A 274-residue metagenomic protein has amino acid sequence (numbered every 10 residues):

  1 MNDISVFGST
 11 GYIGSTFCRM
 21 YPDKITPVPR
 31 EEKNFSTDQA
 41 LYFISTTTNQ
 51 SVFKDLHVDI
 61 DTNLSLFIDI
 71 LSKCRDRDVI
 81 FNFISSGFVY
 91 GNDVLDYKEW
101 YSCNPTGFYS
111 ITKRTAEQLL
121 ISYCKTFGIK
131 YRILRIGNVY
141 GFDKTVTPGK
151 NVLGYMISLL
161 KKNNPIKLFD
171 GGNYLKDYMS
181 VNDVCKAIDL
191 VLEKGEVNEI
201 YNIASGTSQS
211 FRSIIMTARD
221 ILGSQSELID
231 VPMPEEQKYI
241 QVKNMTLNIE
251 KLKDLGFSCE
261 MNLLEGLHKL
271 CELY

Functional and structural regions predicted by a protein language model:
D3-P22: N-terminal Rossmann NAD(P)H-binding glycine-rich loop of SDR-like oxidoreductase domains
F7, F43-T46, F81-G87, L134-I136: SDR active-site strand-loop-helix element
I25-T37, I229, N262: Short acidic low-complexity segments
N34-T62, K73, F88-V89: NAD(P)H-binding glycine-rich loop region in Rossmannoid oxidoreductase-like domains and their noncatalytic homologs
I68-F108: Conserved Rossmann-fold NAD(P)-dependent oxidoreductase catalytic core, especially the SDR/UDP-sugar
T112-T115: Active-site helix of classical SDR
I121-K176, V181-K186, L190, T217-R219: NAD(P)-dependent short-chain dehydrogenase/reductase
K162-N164, F169-Y274: C-terminal substrate-binding subdomain of Rossmann-fold SDR/epimerase-dehydratase oxidoreductases
